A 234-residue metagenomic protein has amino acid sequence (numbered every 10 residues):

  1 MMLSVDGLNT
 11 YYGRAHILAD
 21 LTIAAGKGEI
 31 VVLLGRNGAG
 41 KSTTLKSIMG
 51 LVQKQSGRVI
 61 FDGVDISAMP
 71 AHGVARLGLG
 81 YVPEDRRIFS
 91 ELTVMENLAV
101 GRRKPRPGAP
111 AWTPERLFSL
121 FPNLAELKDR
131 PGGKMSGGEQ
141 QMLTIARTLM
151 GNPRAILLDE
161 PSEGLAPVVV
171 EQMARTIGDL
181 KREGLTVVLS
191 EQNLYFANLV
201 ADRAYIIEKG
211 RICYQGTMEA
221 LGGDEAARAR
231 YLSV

Functional and structural regions predicted by a protein language model:
G13, K54, M69, V94-W112 (+3 more regions): ABC-type ATPase nucleotide-binding domains, specifically the catalytic core motifs of the NBD
L34-R36: The feature captures the beta-strand-to-loop junction immediately N-terminal to the Walker
M49: Helix-to-loop junction immediately C-terminal to a conserved catalytic motif
G57-V64, L77, P110-P114: Conserved ABC transporter NBD signature motif
P131-M135: Conserved ABC ATPase signature
T148-L149: ABC ATPase C-loop
